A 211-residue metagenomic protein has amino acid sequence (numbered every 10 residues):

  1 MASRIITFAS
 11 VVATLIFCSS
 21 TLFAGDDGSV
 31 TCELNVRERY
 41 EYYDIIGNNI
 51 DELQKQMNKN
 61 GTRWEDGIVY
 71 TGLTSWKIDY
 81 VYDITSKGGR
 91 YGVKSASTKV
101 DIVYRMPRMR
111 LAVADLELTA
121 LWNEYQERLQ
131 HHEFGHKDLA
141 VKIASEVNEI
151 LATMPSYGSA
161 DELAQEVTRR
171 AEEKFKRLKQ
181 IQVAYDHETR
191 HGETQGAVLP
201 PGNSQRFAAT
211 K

Functional and structural regions predicted by a protein language model:
M1-A9: Bacterial N-terminal signal peptides that target proteins for export
A9-S19: Bacterial N-terminal signal peptides
S20-A24: Sec/Tat signal peptide C-region and signal peptidase I cleavage site
G25-V113, Y157-K211: Metalloprotease/metallohydrolase-associated module, dominated by Zn2+-dependent proteases
S86-R90, N123-H131: Short, charged, low-complexity loops and linkers
V113-T119, N123-E124, A140-E172: Post-HEXXH active-site segment of zinc metalloproteases
R128, H132-A140: Active-site recognition of the HExxH zinc-binding catalytic motif
